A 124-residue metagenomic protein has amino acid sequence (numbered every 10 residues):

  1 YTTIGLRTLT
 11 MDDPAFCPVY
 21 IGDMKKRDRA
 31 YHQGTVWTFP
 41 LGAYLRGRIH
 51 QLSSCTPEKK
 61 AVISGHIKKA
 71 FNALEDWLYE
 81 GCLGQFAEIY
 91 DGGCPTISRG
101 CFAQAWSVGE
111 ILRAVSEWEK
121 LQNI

Functional and structural regions predicted by a protein language model:
Y1-W37, N72-I124: Extended glycan-interaction surfaces of carbohydrate-active proteins
G34-G42, A61-S64, K68, A105: Conserved structured core elements
G42-K60, E110-N123: Well-ordered alpha-helical scaffold segments within catalytic/enzyme domains
P57-W77: Extended, well-ordered alpha-helical scaffold segments
